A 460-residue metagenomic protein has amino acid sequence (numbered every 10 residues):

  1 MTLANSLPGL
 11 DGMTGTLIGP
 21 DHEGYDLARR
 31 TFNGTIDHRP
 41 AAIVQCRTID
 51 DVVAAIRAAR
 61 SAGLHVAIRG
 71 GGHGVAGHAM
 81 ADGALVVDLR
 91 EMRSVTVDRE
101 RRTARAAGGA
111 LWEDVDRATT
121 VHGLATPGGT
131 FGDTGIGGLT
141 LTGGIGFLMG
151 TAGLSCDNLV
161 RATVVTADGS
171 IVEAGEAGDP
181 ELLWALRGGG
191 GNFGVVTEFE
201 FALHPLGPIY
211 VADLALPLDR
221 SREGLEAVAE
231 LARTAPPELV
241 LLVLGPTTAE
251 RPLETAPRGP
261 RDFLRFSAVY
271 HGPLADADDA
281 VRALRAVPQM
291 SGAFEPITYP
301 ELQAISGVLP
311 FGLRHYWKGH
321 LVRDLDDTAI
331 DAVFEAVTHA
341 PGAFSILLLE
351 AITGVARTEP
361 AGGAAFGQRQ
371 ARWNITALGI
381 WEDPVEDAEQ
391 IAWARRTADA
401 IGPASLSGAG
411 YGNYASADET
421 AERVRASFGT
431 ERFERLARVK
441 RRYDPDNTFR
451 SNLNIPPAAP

Functional and structural regions predicted by a protein language model:
M1-P460: Soluble FAD-dependent oxygen oxidases
